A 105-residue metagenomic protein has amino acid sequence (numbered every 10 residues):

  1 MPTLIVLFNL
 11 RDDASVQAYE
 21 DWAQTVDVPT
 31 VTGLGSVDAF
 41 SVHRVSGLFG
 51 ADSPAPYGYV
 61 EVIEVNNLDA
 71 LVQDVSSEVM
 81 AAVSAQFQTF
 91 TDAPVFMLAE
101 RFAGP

Functional and structural regions predicted by a protein language model:
M1-P105: Macromolecular interaction modules
